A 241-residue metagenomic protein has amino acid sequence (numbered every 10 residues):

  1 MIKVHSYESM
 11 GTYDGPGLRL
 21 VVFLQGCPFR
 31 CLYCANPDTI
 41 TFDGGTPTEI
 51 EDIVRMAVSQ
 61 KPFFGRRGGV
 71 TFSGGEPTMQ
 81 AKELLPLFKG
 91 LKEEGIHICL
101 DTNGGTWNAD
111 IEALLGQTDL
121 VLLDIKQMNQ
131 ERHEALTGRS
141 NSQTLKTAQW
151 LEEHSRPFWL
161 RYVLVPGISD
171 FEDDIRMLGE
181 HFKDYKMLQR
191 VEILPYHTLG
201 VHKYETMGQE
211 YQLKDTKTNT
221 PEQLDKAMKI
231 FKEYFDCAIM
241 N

Functional and structural regions predicted by a protein language model:
M1-P16, P166-N241: Auxiliary Fe-S-binding modules of radical SAM enzymes
S6-E8, T12-T48: Canonical Radical SAM [4Fe-4S] cluster-binding loop centered on the CxxxCxxC motif and its immediate flanking residues
P37-F42, E134-S140, G208-T216: Short glycine-enriched, charge-decorated loop/helix-capping segments at active-site entrances that position
P37-V70: Conserved alpha-helical substructure of the radical SAM core
P47, G138-N141, T218-P221: Short, conserved loop/turn and helix-capping segments at secondary-structure boundaries that abut family-defining
V58-P62, R66-G69, G74, T78-L199 (+1 more regions): Conserved AdoMet/S-adenosylmethionine-binding subsite of the radical SAM
